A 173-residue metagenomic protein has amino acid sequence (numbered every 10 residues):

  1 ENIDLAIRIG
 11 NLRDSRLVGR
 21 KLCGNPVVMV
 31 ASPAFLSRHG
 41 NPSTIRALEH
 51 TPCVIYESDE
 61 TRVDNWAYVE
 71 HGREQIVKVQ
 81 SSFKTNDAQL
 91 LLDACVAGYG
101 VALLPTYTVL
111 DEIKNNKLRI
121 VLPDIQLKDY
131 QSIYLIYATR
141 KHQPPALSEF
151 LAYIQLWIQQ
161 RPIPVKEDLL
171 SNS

Functional and structural regions predicted by a protein language model:
E1-T85: Acidic, Gly/Pro-rich loop/turn segments at junctions of secondary structure
G10, P33, T106-Y107, I125: Short secondary-structure boundary segments
R16, R38, A94, H142-P144: Intrinsically disordered, low-complexity acidic/polar segments
L17, V121-D124: Short beta-strand/turn micro-motifs at beta-sheet edges
R20, R46, L92-D93, S148: Alpha-helical segments flanking ligand/cofactor-binding loops in enzyme cores
I76-I120, K128, W157-Q160, P164: Hydrophobic hinge/microswitch elements
L110-D111, N115, I125-S173: C-terminal effector-binding regulatory domain of bacterial HTH transcription factors
